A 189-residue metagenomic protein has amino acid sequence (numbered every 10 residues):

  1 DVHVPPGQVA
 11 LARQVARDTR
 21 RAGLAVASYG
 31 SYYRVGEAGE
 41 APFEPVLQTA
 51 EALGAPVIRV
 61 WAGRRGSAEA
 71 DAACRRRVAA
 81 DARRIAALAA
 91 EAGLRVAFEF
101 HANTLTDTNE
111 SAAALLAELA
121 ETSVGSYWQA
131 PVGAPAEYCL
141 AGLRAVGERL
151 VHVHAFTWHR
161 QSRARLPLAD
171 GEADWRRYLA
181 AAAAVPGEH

Functional and structural regions predicted by a protein language model:
D1-H3, A173-H189: Short, intrinsically disordered, charge-balanced linker/junction segments flanking boundaries in proteins
D1-H3, V35, R64-D71, P135-E137 (+1 more regions): A short acidic, helix-capping loop that chelates divalent metal ions and anchors anionic groups
D1-V57, R83, A90, E121 (+1 more regions): N-terminal pre-domain/capping segments
P5-A12, E40-F43, A68-V78, L105 (+2 more regions): Flexible, glycine- and charge-enriched loops at secondary-structure boundaries
L11-D18, P42-T49, C74, V78-I85 (+4 more regions): A general structural detector for well-ordered alpha-helical segments in enzyme core domains, enriched
Y29, R84-W175: Acidic/histidine-rich catalytic cores of soluble enzymes
A50-D71, A92-A102: Active-site groove signature of glycoside hydrolases
